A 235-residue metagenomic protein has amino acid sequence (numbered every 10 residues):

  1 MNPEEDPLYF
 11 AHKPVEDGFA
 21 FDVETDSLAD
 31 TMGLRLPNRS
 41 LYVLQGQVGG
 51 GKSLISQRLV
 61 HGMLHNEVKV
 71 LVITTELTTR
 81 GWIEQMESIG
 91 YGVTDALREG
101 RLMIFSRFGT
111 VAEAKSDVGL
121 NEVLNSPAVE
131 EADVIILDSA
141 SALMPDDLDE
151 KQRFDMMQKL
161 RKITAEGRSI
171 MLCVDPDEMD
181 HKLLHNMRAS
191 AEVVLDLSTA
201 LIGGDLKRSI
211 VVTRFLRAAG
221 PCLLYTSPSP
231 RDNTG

Functional and structural regions predicted by a protein language model:
T25-L34: Pre-Walker A adenine-sensing motif
Y42-V43: Short hydrophobic/aromatic beta-strand immediately N-terminal to the Walker A/P-loop
V48: The conserved Walker
S53-S106: Conserved P-loop
G109-K162: Phosphate-binding/switch loop-helix module in NTP-utilizing enzymes
F154-P176: Substrate-engagement module of ASCE P-loop NTPases
L172-S227: Phosphate-binding/switch region of NTP-binding enzymes
Y225-G235: Single conserved hydrophobic/aromatic residue that forms the stacking wall/gate of nucleotide- or nucleobase-binding
